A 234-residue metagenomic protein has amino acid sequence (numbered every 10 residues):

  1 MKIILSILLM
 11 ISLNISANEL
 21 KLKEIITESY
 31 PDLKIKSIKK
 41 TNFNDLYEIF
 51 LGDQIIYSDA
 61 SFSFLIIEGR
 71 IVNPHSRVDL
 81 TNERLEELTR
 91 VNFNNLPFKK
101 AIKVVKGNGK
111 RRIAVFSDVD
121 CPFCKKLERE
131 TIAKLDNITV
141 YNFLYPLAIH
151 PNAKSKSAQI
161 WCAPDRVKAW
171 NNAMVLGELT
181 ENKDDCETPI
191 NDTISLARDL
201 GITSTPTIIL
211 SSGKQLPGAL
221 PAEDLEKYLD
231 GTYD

Functional and structural regions predicted by a protein language model:
I3-L13: Sec-dependent N-terminal signal peptides
A17-K156, V175, N182-T205, D224-D234: Extracytoplasmic thiol/disulfide redox context detector
G52, S211-S212: Short strand-coil-strand connectors
K156-W170: Acidic, Ser/Thr-rich peripheral helices and adjacent loops at domain boundaries
A169-L179: Scaffold signal of the M16-like zinc-metallopeptidase fold and its non-catalytic homologs
P217-G218: Short, exposed beta-strand-loop hairpins at the edges of beta-sheets in extracellular/periplasmic proteins
